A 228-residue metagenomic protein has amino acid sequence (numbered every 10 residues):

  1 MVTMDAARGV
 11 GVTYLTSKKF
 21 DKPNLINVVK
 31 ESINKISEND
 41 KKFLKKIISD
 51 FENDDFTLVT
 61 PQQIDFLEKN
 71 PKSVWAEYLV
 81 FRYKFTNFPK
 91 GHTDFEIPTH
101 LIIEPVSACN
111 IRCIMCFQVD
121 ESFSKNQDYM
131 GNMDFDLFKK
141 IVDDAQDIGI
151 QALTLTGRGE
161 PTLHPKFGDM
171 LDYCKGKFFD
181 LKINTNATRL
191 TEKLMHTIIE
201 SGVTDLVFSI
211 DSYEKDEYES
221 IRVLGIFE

Functional and structural regions predicted by a protein language model:
M1-K30: Intrinsically disordered, low-structural-confidence terminal and linker regions
L25-D205, D216, S220-G225: Conserved alpha-helical substructure of the radical SAM core
F208-I210: Conserved phosphate-donor/acceptor-positioning beta-strand/loop module used by diverse small-molecule
Y213: Flexible loop/hinge segments that line or gate small-molecule binding clefts
